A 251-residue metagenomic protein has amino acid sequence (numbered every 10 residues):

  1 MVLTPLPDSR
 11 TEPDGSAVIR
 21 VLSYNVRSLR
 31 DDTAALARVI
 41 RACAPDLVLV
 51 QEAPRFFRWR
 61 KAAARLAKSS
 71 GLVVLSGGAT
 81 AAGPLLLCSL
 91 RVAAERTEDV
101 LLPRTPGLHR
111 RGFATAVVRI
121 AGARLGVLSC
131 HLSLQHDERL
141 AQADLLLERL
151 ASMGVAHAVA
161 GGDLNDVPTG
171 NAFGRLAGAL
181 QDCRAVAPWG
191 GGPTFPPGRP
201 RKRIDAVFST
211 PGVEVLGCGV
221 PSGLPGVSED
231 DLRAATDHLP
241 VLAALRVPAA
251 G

Functional and structural regions predicted by a protein language model:
M1-K68, P84, P248-G251: N-terminal, active-site-proximal structural segment of metallo-dependent hydrolase catalytic domains
M1-S9, T97-E98, T105, A151-A158 (+1 more regions): Metal-dependent phosphoester-hydrolase catalytic domains
V2-P7, L47, E52-R124, G217-S222: Structured beta-strand-rich core segments of catalytic domains in phosphoester-bond hydrolases
G15, R119-A121, A179, D237: Short strand-coil-strand connectors
V18-S28, R96-E98, T115, R124-L134: Active-site-proximal beta-strand elements of phosphoester/diester hydrolases
R20-V26, L36-W59, V127-C130, L146-A172 (+2 more regions): Active-site beta-strand/loop signature of hydrolases that rely on acidic residues for catalysis
R30-A34, R60, A81, R110 (+2 more regions): Structural motif corresponding to alpha-helix initiation and N-cap regions
G107-I120, G126-L150: Internal catalytic-core helix/loop-beta-alpha segment that presents or stabilizes conserved functional determinants
